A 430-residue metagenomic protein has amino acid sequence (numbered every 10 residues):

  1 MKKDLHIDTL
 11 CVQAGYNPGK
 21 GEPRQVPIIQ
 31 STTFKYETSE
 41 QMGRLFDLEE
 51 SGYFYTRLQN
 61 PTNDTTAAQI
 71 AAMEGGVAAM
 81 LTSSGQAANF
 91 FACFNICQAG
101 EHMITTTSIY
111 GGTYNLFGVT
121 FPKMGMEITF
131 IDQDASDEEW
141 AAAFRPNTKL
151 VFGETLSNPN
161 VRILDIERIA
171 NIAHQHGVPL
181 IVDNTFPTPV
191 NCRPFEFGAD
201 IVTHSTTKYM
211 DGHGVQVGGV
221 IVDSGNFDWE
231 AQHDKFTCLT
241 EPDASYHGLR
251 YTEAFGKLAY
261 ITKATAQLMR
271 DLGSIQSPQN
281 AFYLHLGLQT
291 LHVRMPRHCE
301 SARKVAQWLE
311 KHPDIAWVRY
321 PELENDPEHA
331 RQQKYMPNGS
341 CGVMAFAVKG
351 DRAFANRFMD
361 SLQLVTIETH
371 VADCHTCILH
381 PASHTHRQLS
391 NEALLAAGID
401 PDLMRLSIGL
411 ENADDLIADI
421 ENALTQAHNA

Functional and structural regions predicted by a protein language model:
M1-N60, A68: N-terminal "arm"/small-domain region of PLP-dependent enzymes with the aminotransferase-like
K2, D8-N17, A79-K311: Conserved PLP-enzyme active-site core in the AAT-like
T33, S224-F227, V348-D351: Short loop segments at secondary-structure junctions
T38-F90, G112-T120: Conserved N-terminal alpha-helix of the aminotransferase class I/II PLP-enzyme fold
S51, V77, N280, L284 (+3 more regions): Short amphipathic alpha-helical segments
G118-V119, M124-I128, A142, P146-K149 (+5 more regions): PLP-dependent enzyme catalytic core of the Aspartate aminotransferase-like
M295, R303, Q307-E310, D314-M404 (+1 more regions): Conserved C-terminal alpha-helix-loop-beta "cap" of PLP-dependent enzymes that closes/shapes the active-site mouth
